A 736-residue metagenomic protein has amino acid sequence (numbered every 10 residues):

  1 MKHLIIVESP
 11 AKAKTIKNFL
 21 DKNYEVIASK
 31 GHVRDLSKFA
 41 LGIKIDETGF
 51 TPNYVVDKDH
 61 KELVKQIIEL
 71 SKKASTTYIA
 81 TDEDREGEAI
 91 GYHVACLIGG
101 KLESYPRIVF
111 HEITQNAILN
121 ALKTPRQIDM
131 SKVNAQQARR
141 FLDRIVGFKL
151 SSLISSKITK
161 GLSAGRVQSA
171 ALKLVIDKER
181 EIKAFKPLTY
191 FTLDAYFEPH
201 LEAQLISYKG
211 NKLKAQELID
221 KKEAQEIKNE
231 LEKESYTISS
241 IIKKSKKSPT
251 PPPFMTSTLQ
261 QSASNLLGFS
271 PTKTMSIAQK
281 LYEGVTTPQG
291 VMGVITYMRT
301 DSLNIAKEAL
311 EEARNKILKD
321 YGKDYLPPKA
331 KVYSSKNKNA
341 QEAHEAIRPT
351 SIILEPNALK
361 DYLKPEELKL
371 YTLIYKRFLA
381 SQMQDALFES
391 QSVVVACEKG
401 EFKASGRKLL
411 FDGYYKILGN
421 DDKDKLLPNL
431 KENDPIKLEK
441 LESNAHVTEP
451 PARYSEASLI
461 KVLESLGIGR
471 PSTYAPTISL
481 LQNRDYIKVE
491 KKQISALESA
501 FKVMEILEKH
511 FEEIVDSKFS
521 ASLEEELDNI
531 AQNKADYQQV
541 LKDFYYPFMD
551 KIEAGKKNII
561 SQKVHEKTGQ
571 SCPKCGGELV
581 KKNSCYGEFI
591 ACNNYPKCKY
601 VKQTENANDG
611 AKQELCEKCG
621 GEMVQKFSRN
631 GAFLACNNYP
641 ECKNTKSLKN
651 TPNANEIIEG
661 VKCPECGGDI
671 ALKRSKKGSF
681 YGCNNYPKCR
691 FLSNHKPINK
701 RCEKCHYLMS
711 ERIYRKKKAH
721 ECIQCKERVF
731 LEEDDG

Functional and structural regions predicted by a protein language model:
M1, D82-E83, T159-S163, K243-P252 (+2 more regions): Conserved short loop/turn motifs at secondary-structure junctions
M1-R140, K149, L218, K423: Intrinsically disordered, low-complexity regulatory segments
K2-H3, T15, K22-Y24, L97 (+6 more regions): Basic, low-complexity terminal or inter-domain segments flanking catalytic cores
A117-F197, K244: C-terminal or mid-to-C-terminal helical accessory/interaction module adjacent to the motor/catalytic core
K214-P252, D434: Metal- or metallocofactor-binding catalytic centers and their adjacent structured scaffolds across diverse enzyme
I241, T250-A263, Q289-M298, P450-V462: Short acidic, hydrophobic short linear motifs in intrinsically disordered regions
M275-Q279, I478-S479: Short, hydrophobic-biased segments on the C-terminal half of alpha helices that form "recognition helices"
Y282-T296, R484-K492: A short, conserved structural fragment
